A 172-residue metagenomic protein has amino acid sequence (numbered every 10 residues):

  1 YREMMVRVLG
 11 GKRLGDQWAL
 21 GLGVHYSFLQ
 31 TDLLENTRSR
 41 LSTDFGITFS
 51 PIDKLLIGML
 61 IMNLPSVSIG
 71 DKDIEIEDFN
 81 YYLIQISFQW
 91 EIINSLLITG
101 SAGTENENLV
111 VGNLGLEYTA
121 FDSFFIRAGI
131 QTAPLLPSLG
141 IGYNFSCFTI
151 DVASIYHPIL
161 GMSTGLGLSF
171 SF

Functional and structural regions predicted by a protein language model:
Y1-F172: Outer-membrane beta-barrel porins/channels
